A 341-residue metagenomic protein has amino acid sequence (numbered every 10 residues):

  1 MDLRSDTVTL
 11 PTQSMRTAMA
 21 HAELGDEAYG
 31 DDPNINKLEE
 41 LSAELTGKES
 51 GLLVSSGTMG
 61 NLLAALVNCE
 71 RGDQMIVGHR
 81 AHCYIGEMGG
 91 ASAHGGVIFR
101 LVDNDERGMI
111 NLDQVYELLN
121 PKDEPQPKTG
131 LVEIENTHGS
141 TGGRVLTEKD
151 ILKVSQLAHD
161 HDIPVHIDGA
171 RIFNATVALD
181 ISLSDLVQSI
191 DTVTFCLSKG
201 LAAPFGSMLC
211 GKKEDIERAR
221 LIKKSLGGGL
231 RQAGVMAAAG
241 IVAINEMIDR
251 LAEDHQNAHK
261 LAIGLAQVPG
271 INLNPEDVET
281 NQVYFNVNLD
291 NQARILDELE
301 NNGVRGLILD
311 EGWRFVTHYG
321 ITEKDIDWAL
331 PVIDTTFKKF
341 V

Functional and structural regions predicted by a protein language model:
M1-L289, A293-N302, G306-I321, A329-T336 (+1 more regions): Conserved PLP-enzyme active-site core in the AAT-like
